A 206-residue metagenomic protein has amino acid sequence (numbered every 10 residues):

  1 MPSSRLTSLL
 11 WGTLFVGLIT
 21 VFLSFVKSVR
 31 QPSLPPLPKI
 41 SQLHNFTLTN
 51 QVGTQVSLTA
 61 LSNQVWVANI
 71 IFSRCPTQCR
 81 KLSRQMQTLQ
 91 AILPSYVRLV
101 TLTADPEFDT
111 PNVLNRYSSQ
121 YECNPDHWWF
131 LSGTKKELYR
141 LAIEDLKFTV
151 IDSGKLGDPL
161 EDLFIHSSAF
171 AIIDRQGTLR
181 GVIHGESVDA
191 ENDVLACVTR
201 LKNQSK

Functional and structural regions predicted by a protein language model:
M1-N45, T199, Q204-K206: N-terminal targeting signals for export/organelle localization
L43-H44, W66, S167-S168: Short loop/turn microsegments at loop-to-beta-strand junctions
T47-L48, I172: Hydrophobic beta-strand positions
V56-M86, L99: Short active-site neighborhood of thiol/selenol oxidoreductases, capturing the structured segment around
L82-L141: Structural microenvironment flanking redox-active thiols in thiol-disulfide oxidoreductases
W128, Y139, L146-D152, F164-A171: Structural micro-motif
G154-K206: Thiol-/selenol-based redox modules, centered on thioredoxin-like and closely related oxidoreductase domains
